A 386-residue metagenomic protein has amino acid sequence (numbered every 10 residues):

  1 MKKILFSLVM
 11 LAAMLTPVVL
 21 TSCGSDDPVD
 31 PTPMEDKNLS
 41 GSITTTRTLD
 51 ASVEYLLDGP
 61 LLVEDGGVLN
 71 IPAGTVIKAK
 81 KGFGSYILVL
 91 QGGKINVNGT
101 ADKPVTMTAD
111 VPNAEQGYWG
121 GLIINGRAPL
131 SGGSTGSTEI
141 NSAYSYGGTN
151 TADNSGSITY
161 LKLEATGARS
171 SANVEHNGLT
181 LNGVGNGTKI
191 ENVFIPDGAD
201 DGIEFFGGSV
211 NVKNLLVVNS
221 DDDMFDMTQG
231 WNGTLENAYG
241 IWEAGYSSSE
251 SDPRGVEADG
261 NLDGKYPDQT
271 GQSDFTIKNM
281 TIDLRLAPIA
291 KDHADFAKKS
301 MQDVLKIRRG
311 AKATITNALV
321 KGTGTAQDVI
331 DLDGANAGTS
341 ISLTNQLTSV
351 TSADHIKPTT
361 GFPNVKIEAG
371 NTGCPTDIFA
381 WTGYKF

Functional and structural regions predicted by a protein language model:
M1-I4, A13-S40: Bacterial Sec-dependent N-terminal signal peptides
D30-L69, K80-G92, G99, T108-F194 (+4 more regions): Extracellular beta-rich repeat passengers
V76-K78: Short, charged beta-turn/beta-strand-edge "cap" motif at the junction between a beta-strand and an adjacent loop
A101-K103: A phosphate-binding glycine/aspartate-rich beta-alpha loop in the early core of alpha/beta enzymes
